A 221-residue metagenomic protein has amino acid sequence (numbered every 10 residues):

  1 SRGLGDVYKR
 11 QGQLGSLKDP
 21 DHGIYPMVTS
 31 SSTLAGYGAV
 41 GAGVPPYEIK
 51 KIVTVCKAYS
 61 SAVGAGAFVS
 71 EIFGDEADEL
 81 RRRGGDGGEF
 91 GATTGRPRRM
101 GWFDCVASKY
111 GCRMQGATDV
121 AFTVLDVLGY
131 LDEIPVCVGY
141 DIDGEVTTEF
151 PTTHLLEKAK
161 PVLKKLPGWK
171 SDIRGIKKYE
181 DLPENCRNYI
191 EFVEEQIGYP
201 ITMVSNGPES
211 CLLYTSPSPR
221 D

Functional and structural regions predicted by a protein language model:
S1-R2, D6, Q13-S205, S210-C211: Catalytic core of tubulin tyrosine ligase-like
G3-Y8, Y214-D221: Conserved small/polar residues in nucleotide/adenosyl-binding loops
